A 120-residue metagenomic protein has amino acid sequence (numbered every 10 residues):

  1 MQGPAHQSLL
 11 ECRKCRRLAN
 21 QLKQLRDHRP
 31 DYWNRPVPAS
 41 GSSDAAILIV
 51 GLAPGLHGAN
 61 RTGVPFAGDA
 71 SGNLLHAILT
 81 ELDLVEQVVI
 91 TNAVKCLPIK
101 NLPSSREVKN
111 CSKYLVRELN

Functional and structural regions predicted by a protein language model:
Q2-N120: A polyanion-binding, active-site-adjacent surface
